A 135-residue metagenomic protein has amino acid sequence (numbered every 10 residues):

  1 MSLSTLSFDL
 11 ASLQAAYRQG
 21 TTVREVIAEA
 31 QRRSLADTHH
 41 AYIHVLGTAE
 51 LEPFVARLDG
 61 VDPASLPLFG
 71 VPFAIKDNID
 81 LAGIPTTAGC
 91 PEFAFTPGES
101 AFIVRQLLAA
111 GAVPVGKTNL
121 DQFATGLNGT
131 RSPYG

Functional and structural regions predicted by a protein language model:
M1-F95, F123-G126: Short, well-ordered alpha-helical
S100-G135: Short glycine/serine-rich loop segments
